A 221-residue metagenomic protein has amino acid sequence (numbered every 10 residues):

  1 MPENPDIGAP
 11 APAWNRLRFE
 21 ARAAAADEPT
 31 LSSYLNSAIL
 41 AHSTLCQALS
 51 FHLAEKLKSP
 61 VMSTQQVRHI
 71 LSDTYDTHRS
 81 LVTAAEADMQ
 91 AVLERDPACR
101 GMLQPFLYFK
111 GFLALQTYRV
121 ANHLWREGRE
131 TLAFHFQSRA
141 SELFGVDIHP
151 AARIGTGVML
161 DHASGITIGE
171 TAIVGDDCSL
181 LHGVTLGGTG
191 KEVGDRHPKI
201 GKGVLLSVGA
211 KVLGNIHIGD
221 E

Functional and structural regions predicted by a protein language model:
M1-R139: Terminal amphipathic alpha-helical/low-complexity segments used for targeting or macromolecular assembly
S141-E221: Structural signal for interior beta-strand "rungs" in well-ordered beta-sheet cores of soluble enzyme domains
